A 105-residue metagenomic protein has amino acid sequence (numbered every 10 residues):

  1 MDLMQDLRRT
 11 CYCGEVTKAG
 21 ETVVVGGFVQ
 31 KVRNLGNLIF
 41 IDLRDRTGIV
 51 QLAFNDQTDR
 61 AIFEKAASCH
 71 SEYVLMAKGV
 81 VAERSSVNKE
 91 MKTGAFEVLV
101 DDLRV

Functional and structural regions predicted by a protein language model:
M1-V105: OB-fold and OB-like single-stranded nucleic-acid-recognition modules and their adjacent interaction interfaces
